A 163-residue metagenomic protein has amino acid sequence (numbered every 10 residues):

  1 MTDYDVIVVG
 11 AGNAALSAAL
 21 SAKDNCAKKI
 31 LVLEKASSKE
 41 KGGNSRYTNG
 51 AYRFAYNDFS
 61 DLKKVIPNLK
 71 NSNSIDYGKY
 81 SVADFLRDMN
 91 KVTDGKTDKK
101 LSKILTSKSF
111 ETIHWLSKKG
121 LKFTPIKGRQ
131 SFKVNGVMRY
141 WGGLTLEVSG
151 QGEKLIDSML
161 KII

Functional and structural regions predicted by a protein language model:
M1-K70, P125-K127, L144-I163: Residues forming the flavin
S21-A22, M89-T93, V137-Y140: A short alpha-helix capping/helix-coil boundary motif
K35-G128: Redox-cofactor-proximal catalytic regions of oxidoreductases
L101-I163: Conserved redox-cofactor binding core of oxidoreductases
